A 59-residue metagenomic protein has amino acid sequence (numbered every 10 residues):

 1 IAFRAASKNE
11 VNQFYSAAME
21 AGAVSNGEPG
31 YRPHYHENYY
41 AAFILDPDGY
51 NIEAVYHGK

Functional and structural regions predicted by a protein language model:
I1-P47: Vicinal oxygen chelate
P33-H34, H57-K59: A short acidic/small-residue loop/turn micro-motif
N51: Glycine-rich acetyl-CoA-binding "A-motif" of GNAT/NAT acetyltransferases
